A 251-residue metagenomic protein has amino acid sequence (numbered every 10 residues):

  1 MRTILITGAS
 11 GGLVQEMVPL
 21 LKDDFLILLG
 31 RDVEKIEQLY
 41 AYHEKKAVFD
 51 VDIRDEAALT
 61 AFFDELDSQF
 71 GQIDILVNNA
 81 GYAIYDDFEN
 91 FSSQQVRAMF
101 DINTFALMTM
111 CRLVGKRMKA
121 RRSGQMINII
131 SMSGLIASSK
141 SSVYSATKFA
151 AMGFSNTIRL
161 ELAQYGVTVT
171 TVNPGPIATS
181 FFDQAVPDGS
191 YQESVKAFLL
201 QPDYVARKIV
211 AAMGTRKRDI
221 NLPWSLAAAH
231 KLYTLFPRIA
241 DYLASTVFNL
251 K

Functional and structural regions predicted by a protein language model:
S10-G11: Conserved glycine-rich cofactor-binding loop
D23-E37: Conserved glycine-rich Rossmann-like NAD(P)H-binding loop of the short-chain dehydrogenase/reductase
V51-A61, S93: The beta1-alpha1 cofactor-binding region of Rossmann-like NAD(H)/NADP(H)-dependent oxidoreductases
D87-F88, Q95-R97: Substrate-binding pocket helix/loop in short-chain dehydrogenase/reductase
C111, T147: Active-site helix of classical SDR
S131: Residue(s) in the substrate-gating loop at a strand-loop-helix junction that position the organic substrate next
T171, Q192-A227: C-terminal helical subdomain
